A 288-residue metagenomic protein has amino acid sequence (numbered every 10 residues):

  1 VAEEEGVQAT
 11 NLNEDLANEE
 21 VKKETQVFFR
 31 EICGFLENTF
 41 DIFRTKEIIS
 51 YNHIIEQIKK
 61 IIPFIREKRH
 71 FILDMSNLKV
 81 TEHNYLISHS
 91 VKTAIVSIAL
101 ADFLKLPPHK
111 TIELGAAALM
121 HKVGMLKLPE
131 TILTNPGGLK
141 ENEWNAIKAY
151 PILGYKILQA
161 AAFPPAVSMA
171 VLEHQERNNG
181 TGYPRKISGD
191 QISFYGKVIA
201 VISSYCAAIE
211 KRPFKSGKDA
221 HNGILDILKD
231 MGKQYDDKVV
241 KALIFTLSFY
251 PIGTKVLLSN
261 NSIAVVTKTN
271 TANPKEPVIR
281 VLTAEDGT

Functional and structural regions predicted by a protein language model:
E4-F29: Extended, charge-enriched "interface" segments that sit outside catalytic cores
E24-T288: Histidine- and acidic-residue-rich, metal-dependent catalytic cores
